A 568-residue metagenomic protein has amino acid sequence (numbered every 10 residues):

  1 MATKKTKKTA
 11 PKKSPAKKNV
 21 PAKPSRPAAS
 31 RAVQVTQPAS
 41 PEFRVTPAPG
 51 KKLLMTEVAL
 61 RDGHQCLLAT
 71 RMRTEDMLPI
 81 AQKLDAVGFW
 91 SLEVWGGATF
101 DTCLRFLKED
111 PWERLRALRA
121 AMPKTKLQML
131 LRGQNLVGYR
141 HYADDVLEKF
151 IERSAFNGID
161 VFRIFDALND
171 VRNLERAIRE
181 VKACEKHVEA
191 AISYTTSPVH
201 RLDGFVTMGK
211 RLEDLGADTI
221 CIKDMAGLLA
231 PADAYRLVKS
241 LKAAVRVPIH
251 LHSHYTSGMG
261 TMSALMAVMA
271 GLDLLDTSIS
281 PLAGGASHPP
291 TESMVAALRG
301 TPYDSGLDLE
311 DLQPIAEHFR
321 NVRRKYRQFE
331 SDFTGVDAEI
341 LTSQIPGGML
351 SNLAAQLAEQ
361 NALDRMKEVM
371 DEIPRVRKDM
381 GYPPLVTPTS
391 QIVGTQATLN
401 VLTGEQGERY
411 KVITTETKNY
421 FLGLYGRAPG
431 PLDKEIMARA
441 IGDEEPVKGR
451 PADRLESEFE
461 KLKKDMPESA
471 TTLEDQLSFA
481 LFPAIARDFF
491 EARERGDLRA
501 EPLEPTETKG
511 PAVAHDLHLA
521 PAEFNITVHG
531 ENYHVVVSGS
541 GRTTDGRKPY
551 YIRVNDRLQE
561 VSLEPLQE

Functional and structural regions predicted by a protein language model:
A2-A16, V20-P21, S25-A28: Low-complexity, polybasic segments enriched for Lys interleaved with small residues
K23-L68, L115-A120: N-terminal amphipathic alpha-helix/helix-capping segment at the start of soluble metabolic enzymes
L54-L60, W90-V94, T125-G133, D160-I164 (+5 more regions): Hydrophobic faces of well-ordered beta-strands that scaffold small-molecule active sites in alpha/beta enzyme cores
P79, K83-C103, T334-D337, G348-Q567: Terminal or standalone catalytic/regulatory effector modules within metabolic enzymes and repeat proteins
G96-E213, T219-I220, G227-P231: Active-site beta->alpha loop and helix N-cap motifs at the rims of alpha/beta catalytic domains
I164, D224, A270-S287: Glycine-rich phosphate-binding active-site loops on the catalytic face of alpha/beta enzymes
H200-L212, S257-D273: Catalytic cores of alpha/beta
M262, S287, V295-L298, S305-A362: Core active-site phosphate/anionic-ligand binding loop and the adjoining beta-turn-alpha structural block in enzyme
